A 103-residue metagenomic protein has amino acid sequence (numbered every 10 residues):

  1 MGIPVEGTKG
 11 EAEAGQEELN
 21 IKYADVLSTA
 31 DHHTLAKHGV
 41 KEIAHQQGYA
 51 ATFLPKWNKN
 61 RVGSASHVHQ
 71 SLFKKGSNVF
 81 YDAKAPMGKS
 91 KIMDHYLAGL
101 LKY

Functional and structural regions predicted by a protein language model:
M1-Y103: Glycine-rich, acidic/polar active-site loops that bind/position phosphate-bearing ligands
